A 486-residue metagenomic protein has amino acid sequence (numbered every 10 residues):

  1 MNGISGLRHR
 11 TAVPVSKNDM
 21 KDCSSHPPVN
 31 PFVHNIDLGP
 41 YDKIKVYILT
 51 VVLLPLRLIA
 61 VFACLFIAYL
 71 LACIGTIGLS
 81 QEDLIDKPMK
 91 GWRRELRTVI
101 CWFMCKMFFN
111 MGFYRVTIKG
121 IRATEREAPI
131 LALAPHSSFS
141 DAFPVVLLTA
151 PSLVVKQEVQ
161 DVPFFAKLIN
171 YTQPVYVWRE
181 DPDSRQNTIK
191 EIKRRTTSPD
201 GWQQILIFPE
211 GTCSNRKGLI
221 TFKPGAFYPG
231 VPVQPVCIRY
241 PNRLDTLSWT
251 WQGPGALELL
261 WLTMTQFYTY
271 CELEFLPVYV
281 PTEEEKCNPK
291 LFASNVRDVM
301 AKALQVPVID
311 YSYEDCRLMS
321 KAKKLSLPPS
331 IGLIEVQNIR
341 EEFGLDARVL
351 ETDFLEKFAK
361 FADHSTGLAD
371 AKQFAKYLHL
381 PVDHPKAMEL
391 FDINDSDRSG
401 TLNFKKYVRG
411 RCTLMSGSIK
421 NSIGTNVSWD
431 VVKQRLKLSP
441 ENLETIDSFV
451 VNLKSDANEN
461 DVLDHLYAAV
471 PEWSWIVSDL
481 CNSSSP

Functional and structural regions predicted by a protein language model:
M1-Y41: Extended, low-complexity, polar regulatory segments
H34-A68: Membrane-interface recognition of transmembrane alpha-helix starts, especially the cytoplasmic loop-to-helix transition
V46, V116-I121, E125-P129, S137-D141 (+11 more regions): Eukaryotic intrinsically disordered and solvent-exposed regulatory patches
Y69, C73-F103, F109-R115, T124-P182: Catalytic core of membrane glycerolipid acyltransferases/transacylases, capturing the structured, soluble-facing
T98-V99, K156, F164-K190, T197 (+4 more regions): Conserved, structured regulatory domains from eukaryotic proteins
T117, L131-L133, P144, S152-V155 (+7 more regions): Beta-strand cores of modular interaction/reader domains in eukaryotic scaffold and signaling proteins, especially PDZ
P163-T172, Q203-Q204, G211, N215-L291 (+2 more regions): A cross-family acyltransferase "interaction/gating" segment
I339-L368, K372-H379, H384-C412, K420-W429 (+3 more regions): Primarily EF-hand calcium-binding motifs
